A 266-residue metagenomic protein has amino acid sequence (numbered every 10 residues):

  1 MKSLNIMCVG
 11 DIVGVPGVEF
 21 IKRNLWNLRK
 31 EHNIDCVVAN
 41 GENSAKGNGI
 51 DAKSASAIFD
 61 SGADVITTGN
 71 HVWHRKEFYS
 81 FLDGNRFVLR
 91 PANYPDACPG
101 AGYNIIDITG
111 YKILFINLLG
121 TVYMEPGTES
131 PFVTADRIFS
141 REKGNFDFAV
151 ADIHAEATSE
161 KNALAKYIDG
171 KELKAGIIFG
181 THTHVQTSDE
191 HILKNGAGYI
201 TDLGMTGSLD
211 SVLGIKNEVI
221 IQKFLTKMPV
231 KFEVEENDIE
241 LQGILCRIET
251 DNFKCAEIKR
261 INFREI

Functional and structural regions predicted by a protein language model:
M1-I266: Acidic, metal/ion-coordinating pockets
